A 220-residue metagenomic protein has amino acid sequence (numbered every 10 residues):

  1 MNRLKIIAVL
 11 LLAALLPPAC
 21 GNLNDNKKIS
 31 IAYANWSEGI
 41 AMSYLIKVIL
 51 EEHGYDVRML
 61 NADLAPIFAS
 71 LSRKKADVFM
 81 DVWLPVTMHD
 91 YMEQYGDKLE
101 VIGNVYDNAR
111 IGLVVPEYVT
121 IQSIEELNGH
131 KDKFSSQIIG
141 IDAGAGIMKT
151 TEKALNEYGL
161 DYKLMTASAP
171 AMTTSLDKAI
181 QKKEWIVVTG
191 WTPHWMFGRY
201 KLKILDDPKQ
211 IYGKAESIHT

Functional and structural regions predicted by a protein language model:
L16-A19: C-terminal motif of bacterial Sec signal peptides marking the signal peptidase cleavage site
D25-E38, Y55-L60, S135-I139: Short, well-ordered beta-strand elements
W36-S37, R58-S70, L164-S175: Short helix-initiation/N-cap motifs at beta->coil->alpha
I46-H53, G129-L164: Ligand-binding cleft/hinge of the Venus flytrap
P66, S70-V114: N-terminal segment of the mature folded domain
V82-Y95, K178-K203: A ligand-binding cleft/hinge motif common to bilobed small-molecule-binding domains
D97-G144: A conserved helix-loop-strand patch within extracytoplasmic ligand-binding domains of the periplasmic binding
V105-G112, P170, M196-T220: Periplasmic-binding protein-like
